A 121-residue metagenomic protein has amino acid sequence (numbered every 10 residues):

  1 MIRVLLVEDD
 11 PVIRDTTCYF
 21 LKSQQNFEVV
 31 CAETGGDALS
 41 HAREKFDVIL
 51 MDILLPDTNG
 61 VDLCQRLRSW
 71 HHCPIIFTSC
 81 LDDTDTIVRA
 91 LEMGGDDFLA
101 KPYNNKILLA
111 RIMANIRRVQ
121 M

Functional and structural regions predicted by a protein language model:
E8: Conserved acidic carboxylate
P11-V30: Two-component/phosphorelay signaling modules centered on CheY-like receiver
C31-V48: Acidic, metal-coordinating helix/loop segments flanking the phosphotransfer/catalytic sites of two-component signaling
T34, N59-D62: Acidic catalytic/metal-coordinating carboxylates
D52, S79: Active-site residues of response regulator receiver
P56, D83, K101: The feature encodes the CheY-like receiver
D85, Y103-I112, I116: C-terminal output helix
